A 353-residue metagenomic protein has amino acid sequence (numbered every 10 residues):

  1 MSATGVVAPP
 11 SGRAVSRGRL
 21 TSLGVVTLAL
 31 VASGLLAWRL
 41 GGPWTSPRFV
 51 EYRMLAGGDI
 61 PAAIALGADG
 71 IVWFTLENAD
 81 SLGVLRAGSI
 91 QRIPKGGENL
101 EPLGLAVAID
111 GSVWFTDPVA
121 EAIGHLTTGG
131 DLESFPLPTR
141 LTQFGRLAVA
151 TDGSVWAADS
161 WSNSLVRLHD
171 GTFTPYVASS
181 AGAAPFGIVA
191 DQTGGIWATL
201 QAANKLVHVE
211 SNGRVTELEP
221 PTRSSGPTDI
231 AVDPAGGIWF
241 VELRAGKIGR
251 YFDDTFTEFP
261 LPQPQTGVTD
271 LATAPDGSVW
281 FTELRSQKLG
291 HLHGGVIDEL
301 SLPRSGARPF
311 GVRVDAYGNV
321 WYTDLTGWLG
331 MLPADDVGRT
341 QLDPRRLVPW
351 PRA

Functional and structural regions predicted by a protein language model:
G42-G58: A short helix->beta-strand "capping" segment at the edge of beta-propeller domains
R53-D80: Beta-strand-rich domains and repeat architectures in extracellular enzymes and scaffolds, especially beta-propellers
R53-G57, P94-E98, P136-R140, V177-A181 (+3 more regions): Surface loop/turn motifs at the tips and blade-to-blade linkers of beta-strand repeat domains
I60, N78, E101, V119 (+9 more regions): Beta-rich catalytic cores
L66-D69, V107-D110, V149-D152, A190-T193 (+3 more regions): Residue-level detector of Asp-centered blade-edge/turn motifs that repeat once per structural unit in beta-propeller
V72-N78, V113-V119, V155-W161, I196-A202 (+3 more regions): Conserved beta-strand positions in repeat-built beta-propeller and related beta-rich domains
P309-A353: Blade-level signature of beta-propeller repeat domains, shared across WD40, Kelch, NHL, RCC1 and BNR/Asp-box propellers
